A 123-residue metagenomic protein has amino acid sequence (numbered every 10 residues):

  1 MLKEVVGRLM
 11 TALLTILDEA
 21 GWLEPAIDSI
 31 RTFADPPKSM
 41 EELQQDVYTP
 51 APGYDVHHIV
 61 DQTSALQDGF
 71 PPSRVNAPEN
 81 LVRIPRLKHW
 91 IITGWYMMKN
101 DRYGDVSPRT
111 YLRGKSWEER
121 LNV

Functional and structural regions predicted by a protein language model:
M1-D35: Hydrophobic, gly/ala-rich membrane-insertion helices/peptides used by toxins and envelope proteins
A26-V123: Catalytic toxin/effector domains delivered as secreted proteins or via bacterial secretion systems
